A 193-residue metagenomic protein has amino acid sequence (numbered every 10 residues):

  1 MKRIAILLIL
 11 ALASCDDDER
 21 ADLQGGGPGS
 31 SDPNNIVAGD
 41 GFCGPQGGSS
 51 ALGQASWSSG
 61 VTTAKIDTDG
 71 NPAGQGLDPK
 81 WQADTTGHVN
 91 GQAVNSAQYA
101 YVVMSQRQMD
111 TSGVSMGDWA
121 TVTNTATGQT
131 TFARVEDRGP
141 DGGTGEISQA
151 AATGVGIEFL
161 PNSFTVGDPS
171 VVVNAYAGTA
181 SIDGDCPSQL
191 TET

Functional and structural regions predicted by a protein language model:
K2-L7: Sec-dependent signal peptide recognition, specifically the positively charged N-region followed immediately by
L12-S14: C-terminal motif of bacterial Sec signal peptides marking the signal peptidase cleavage site
D16-D18: Bacterial signal peptide processing site
Q24-M116, A126, R138-E146, G156-T193: Secreted/periplasmic proteins
T123, G128-F132: Short, mixed charged/polar active-site loops that provide acid/base catalysis or chelate metal/phosphate cofactors
